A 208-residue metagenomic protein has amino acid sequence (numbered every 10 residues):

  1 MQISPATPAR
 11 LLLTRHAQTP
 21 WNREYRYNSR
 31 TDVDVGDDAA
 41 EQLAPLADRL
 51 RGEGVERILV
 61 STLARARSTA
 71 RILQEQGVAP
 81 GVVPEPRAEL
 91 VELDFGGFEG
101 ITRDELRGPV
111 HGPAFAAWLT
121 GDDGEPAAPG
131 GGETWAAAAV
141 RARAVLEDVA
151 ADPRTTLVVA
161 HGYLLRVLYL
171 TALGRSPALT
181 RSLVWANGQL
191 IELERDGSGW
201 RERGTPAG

Functional and structural regions predicted by a protein language model:
I3-P5, P45-F115: Phosphate-coordination/substrate-recognition cap region in phosphate-metabolizing enzymes
A6-L12: Extreme N-terminal starter segment of soluble prokaryotic enzymes
L11, D152-G162: Generic beta-sheet signal
Q18-L73, A128-A142: Loop-to-helix element that buttresses phosphate recognition and phosphoryl-transfer chemistry
T19, L164-L165: Short active-site segment of divalent metal-dependent hydrolases/proteases that encodes the spacing between
I72, V167-T171: Active-site signature of alpha/beta-hydrolase-fold catalytic machinery across serine- and Asp/Cys-nucleophile hydrolases
P113-A137: Short glycine/proline- and acidic residue-enriched helix-loop micro-motifs that form flexible lids or anion-recognition
S176-R201: Domain-level recognition of soluble alpha/beta enzyme cores, biased toward histidine phosphatases/phosphomutases
